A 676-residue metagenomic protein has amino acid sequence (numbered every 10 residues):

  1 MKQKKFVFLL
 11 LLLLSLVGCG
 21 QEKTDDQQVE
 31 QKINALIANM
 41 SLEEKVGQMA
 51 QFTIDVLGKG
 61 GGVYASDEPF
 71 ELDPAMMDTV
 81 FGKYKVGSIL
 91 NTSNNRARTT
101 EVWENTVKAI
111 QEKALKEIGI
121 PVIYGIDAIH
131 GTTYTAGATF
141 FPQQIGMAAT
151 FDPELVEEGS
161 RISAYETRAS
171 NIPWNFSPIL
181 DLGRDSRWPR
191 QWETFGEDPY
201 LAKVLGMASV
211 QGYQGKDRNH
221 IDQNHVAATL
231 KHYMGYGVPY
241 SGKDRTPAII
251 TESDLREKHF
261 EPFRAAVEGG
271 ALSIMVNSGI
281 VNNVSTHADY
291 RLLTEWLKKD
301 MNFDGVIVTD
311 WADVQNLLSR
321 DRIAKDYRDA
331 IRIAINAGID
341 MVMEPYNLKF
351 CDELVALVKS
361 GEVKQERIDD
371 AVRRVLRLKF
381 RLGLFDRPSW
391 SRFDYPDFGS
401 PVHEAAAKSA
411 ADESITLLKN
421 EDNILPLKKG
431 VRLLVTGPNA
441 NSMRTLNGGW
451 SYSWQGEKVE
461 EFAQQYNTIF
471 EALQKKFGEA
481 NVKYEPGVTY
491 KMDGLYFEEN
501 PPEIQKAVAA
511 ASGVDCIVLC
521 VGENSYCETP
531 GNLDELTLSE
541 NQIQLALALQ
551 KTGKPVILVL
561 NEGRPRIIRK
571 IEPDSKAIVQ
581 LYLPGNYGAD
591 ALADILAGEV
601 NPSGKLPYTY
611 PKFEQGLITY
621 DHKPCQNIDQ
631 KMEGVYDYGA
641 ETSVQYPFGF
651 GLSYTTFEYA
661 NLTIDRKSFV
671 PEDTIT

Functional and structural regions predicted by a protein language model:
M1-D26: Bacterial Sec-dependent N-terminal signal peptides
G18-T676: Glycoside hydrolase catalytic-domain context in secreted enzymes
